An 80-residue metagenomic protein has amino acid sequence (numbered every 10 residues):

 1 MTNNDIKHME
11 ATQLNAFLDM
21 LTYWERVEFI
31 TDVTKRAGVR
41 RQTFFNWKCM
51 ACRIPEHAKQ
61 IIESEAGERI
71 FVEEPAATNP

Functional and structural regions predicted by a protein language model:
M1-I30, F71-A76: A short, Lys/Arg-rich alpha-helix, primarily the initiator
Q13, R40-R41, G67: N-terminal leader/targeting signatures
M20-W24, E28, V39, W47 (+1 more regions): Residue-level detection of beta-strand scaffold positions
V33-T34, E63: The alpha-helix within a helix-turn-helix
G38-I54: Recognition helix of helix-turn-helix/homeodomain-like DNA-binding domains that insert into the DNA major groove
E56-E73: DNA major-groove recognition helix of helix-turn-helix/homeodomain DNA-binding modules
